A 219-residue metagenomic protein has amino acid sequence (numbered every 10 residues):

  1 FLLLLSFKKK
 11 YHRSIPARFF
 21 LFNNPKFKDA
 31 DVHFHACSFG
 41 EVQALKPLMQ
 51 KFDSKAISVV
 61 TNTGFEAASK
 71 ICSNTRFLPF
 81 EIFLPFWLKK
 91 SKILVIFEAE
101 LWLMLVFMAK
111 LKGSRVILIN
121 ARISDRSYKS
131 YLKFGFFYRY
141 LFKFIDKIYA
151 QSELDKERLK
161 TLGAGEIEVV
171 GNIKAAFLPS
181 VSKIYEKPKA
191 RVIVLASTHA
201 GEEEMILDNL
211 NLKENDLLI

Functional and structural regions predicted by a protein language model:
S6-N23, K28-S182, T198-E202: Active-site and donor-binding regions of nucleotide-sugar-utilizing enzymes
L48-F52, E204-N215: Short hydrophobic signal-anchor/transmembrane segments that target glycosyltransferases and glycosylation machinery
Y185-K187: Phosphate/diphosphate-binding glycine-rich loops and adjacent basic-rich segments that engage nucleotide
L217-I219: Redox- and metal-dependent alpha/beta enzyme cores, enriched for Fe-S-associated oxidoreductases and cofactor-handling
